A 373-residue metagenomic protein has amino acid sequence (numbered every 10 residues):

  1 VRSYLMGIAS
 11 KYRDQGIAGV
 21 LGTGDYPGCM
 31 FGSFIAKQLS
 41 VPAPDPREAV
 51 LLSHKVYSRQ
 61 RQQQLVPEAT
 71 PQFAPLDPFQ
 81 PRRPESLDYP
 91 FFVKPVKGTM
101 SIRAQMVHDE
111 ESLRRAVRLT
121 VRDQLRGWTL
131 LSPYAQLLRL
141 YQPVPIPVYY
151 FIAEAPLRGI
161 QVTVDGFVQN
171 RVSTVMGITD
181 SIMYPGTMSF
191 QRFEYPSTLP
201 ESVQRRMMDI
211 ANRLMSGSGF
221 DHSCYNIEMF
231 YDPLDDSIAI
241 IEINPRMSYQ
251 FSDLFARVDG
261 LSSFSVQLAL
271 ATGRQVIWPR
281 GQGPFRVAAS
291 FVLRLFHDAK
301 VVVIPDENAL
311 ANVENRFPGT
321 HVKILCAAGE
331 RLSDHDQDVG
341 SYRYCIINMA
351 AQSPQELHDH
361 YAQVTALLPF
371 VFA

Functional and structural regions predicted by a protein language model:
V1-R82, Q337-D338, R343, E356: Conserved N-proximal alpha/beta basic substrate-recognition cap immediately N-terminal to, or forming the N-lobe
A69-Q72, E110-R158, S189-F190, R213-G217: Conserved ATP-binding module of the ATP-grasp superfamily
P90-E110: Conserved anion/nucleotide-ligand pocket segment
Q105, R115-L119, F151-A155, Q161-I182 (+4 more regions): Beta-strand scaffold of nucleotide-dependent catalytic cores
H108, V168-V172, D232-D235, F296-H297: Short acidic-glycine loop/turn motifs at beta-strand connectors
G177-M215, M229: Acidic, glycine-rich loop-and-beta core segments that form the ion-binding/anion-interacting portion of active sites
R206-I227, P245-V303: Active-site "cap" helix and flanking loop/linker of ATP-utilizing ligase/carboxylase catalytic domains
L268-A373: Peripheral (often C-terminal) accessory segments that flank ATP-dependent C-N-forming ligase machineries
